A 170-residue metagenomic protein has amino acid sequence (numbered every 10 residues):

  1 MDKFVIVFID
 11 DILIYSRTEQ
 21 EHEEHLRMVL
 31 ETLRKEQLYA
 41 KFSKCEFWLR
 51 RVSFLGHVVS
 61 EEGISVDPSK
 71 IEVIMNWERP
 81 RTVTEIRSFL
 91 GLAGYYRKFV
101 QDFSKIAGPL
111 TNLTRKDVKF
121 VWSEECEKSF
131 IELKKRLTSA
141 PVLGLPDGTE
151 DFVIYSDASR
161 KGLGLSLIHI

Functional and structural regions predicted by a protein language model:
M1-I168: Retroelement reverse transcriptase polymerase core
